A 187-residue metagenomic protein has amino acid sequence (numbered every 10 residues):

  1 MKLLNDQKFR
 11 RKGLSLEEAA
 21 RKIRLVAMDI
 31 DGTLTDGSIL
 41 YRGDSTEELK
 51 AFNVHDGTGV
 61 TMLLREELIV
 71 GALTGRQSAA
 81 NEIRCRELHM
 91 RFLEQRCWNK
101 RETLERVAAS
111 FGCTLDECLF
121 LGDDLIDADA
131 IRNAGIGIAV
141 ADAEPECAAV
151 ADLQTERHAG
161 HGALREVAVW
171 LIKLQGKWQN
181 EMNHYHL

Functional and structural regions predicted by a protein language model:
M1-M28, K177-L187: Non-catalytic pre-domain segments flanking phosphatase-related domains
A20-S38, I131, L164: Asp-based phosphoryl-transfer active-site loop
K22-R24, L68, D116-E117: Short coil/turn segments at beta-strand junctions that form active-site/ligand-binding loops
I30, G75-R76, C97, A141-E144: Short secondary-structure boundary segments
T33-R65, T74-G75: A positional/architectural concept
T46-L49, N53, E87, F92 (+1 more regions): Mg2+-dependent phosphoryl-transfer enzymes with acidic/Ser/Thr/Gly-rich catalytic loops
V60-R84, E94-Q95, I131: Substrate-recognition element of Asp-dependent hydrolases with the DxDx(T/V) motif
